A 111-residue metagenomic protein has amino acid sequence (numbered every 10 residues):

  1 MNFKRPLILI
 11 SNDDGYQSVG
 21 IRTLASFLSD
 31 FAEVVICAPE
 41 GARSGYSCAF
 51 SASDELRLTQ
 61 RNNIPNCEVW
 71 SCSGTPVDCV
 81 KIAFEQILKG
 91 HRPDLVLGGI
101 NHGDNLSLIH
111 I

Functional and structural regions predicted by a protein language model:
N2-K4, I8, V19-R92: A cross-family phosphate/adenosyl-ligand binding-site feature
I10-Q17, N105: Short, glycine-rich nucleotide/cofactor-binding loops
S11, C37-P39, G98-N101: Short beta-strand segments
N66-V69, H102-S107: A short glycine/serine-rich beta->alpha loop
D78, P93-L95, G99-D104: Glycine/small-residue-rich loop that forms an oxyanion/phosphate-binding "nest" at active or ligand-binding sites
I109-I111: Conserved small/polar residues in nucleotide/adenosyl-binding loops
